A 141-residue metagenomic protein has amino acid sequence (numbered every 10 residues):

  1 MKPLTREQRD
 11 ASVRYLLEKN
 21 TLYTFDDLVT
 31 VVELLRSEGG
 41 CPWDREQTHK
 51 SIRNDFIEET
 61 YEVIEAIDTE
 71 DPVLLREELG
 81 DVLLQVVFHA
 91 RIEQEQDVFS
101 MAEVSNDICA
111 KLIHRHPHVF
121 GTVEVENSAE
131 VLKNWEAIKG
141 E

Functional and structural regions predicted by a protein language model:
M1-E78, L84-E141: Flexible "arm" and connector segments at domain edges
